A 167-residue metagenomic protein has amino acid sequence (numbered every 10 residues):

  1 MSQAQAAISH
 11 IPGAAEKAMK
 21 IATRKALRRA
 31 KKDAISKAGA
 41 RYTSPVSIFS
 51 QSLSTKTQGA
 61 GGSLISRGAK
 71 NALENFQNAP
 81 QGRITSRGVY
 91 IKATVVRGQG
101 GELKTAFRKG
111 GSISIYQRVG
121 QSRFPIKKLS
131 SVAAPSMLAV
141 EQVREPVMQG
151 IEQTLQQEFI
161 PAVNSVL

Functional and structural regions predicted by a protein language model:
M1-L167: Short, Lys/Arg-rich flexible segments
